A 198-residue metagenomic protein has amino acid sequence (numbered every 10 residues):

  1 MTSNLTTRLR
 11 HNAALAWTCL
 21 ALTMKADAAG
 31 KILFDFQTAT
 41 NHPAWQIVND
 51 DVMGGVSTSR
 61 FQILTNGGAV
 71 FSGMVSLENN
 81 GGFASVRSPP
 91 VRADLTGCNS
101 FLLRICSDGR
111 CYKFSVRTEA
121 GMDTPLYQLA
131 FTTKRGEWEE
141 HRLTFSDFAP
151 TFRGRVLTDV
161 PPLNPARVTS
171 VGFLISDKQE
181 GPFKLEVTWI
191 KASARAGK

Functional and structural regions predicted by a protein language model:
T2, L22-K198: Beta-rich carbohydrate-recognition modules and glycan-binding surfaces
T2-A14: Bacterial N-terminal signal peptides that target proteins for export
A14-T23: Bacterial N-terminal signal peptides
